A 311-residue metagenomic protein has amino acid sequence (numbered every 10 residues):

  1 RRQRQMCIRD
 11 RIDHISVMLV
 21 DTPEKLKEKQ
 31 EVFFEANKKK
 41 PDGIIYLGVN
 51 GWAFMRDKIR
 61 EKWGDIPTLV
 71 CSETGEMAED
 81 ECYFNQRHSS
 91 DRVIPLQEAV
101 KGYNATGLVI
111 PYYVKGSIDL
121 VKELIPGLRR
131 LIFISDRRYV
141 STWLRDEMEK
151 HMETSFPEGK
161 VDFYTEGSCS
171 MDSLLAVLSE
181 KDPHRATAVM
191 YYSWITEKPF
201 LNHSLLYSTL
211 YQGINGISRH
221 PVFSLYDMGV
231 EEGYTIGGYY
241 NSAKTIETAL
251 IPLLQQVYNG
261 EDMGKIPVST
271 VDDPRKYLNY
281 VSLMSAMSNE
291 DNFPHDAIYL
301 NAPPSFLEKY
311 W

Functional and structural regions predicted by a protein language model:
R2-I8: Short, small-residue-biased leader/transition segments that mark boundaries at the very start of proteins
I8-K29, N104, R130-F133, K150-S168: Short beta-strand elements in bilobed, periplasmic/extracellular small-molecule ligand-binding domains
D21-G43, D57-R60, S173-T187: Short, well-structured alpha-helical segments in soluble
N37-V49, P67-S72, R130-S135, D162-Y164 (+2 more regions): Periplasmic-binding protein-like
E76-E81, R87-E98, T106-L128, N241-E261: Hydrophobic alpha-helical segments within soluble ligand-binding/sensing domains
Q97-E153, P267-V281: An alpha-beta-alpha
F163-E261: Membrane-proximal low-complexity regions enriched in glycine and acidic/polar residues
Q256-W311: Hinge/cleft segment of the Venus flytrap/periplasmic-binding protein
